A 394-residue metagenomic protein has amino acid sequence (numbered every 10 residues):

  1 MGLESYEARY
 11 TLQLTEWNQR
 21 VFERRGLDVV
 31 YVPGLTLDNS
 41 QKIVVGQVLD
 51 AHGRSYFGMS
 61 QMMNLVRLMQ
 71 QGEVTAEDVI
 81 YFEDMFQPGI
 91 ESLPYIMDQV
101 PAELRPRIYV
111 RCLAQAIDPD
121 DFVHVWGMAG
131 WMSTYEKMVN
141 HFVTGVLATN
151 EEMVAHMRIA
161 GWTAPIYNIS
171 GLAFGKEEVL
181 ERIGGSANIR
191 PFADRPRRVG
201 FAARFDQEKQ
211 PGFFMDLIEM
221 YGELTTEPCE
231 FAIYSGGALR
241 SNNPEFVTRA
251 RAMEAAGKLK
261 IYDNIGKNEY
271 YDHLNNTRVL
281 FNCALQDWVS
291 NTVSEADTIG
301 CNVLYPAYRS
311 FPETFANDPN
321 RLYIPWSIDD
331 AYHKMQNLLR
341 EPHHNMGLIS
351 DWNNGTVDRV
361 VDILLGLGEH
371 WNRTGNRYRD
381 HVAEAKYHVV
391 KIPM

Functional and structural regions predicted by a protein language model:
M1-S92: N-terminal pre-catalytic "stem/leader" segment of glycosyltransferase-like enzymes
V125-V146: Membrane-proximal helix-turn-helix segments that form the acceptor-binding/catalytic region of lipid-linked
H141-I189, D194: Donor nucleotide-sugar binding/catalytic pocket of nucleotide-sugar-dependent glycosyltransferases
A187-M220, F231-A232: Conserved donor-binding/catalytic core segment of Leloir-type glycosyltransferases
C229-V247, D263: Glycosyltransferase donor-sugar binding loop
P244-N268: Nucleotide-activated donor-binding/catalytic signature segment of Leloir-type glycosyltransferases, i.e., the conserved
A284-Q286: Aromatic "clamp/platform" in nucleotide-sugar-dependent glycosyltransferases that forms part of the donor/acceptor
W326, H333, N337-V390: A charged, aromatic-enriched C-terminal amphipathic alpha-helix characteristic of glycosyltransferases across folds
